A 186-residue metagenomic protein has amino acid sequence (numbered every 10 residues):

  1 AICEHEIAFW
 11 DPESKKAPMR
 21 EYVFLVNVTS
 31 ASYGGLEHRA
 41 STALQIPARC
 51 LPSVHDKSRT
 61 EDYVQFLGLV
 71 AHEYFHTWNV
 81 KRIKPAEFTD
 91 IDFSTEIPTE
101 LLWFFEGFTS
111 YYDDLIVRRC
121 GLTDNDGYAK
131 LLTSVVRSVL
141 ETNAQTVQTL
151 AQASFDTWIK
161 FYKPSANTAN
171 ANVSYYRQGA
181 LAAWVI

Functional and structural regions predicted by a protein language model:
A1-L101: Juxtacatalytic substrate-recognition/specificity segment
C3, W10, D113-V117, V136 (+1 more regions): Hydrophobic residues within well-ordered, non-membrane alpha-helices that form the packing/core of soluble catalytic
R20-F24, N143-A144, Q148, A183: Long amphipathic alpha-helical segments
V28, W78, Y112, I116 (+2 more regions): Generic structural signal for hydrophobic core residues of well-folded globular domains
I83-D92, E96-R177: Acidic/His/Gly-enriched intrinsically disordered linker/tail segments that often contain short helix/coil "MoRF-like"
A180-I186: Alpha-helical scaffold elements that line and support the substrate/ligand-binding pocket of soluble hydrolases
